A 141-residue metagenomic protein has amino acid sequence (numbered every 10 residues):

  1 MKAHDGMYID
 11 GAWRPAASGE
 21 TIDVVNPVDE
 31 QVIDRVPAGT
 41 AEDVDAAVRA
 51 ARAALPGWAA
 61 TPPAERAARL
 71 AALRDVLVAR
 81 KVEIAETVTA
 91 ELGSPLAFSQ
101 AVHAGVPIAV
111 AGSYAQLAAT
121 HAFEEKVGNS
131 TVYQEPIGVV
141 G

Functional and structural regions predicted by a protein language model:
M1-G128: N-terminal Rossmann-like NAD(P)+-binding subdomain of aldehyde/semialdehyde dehydrogenases
A122-G141: Conserved small-residue-rich beta-alpha loop and adjacent elements that most often cradle the phosphate/pyrophosphate
